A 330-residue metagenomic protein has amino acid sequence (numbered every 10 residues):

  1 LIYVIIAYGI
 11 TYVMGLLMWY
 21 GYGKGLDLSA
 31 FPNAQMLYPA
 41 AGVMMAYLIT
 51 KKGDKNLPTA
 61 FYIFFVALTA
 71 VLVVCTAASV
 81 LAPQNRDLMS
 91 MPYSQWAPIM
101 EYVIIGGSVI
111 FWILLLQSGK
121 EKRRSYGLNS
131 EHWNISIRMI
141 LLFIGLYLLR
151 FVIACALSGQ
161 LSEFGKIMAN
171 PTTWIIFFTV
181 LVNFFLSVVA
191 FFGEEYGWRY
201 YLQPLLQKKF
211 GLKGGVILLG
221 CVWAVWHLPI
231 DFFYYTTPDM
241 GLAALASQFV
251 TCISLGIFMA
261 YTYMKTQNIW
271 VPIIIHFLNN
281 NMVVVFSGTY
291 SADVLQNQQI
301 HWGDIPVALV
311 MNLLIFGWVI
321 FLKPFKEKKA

Functional and structural regions predicted by a protein language model:
L1-A7: N-terminal membrane topogenic signal
Y8-L16, L68-V80, I144-V152, C221-P229 (+1 more regions): Aromatic-anchored segments of alpha-helical transmembrane domains
M14-K24, C75-S90, A154-L161, P229-T236 (+1 more regions): Juxtamembrane "helix-exit" motif on the non-cytosolic side of transmembrane helices
L16-S118, I137-L141, F164-V182, W302-M311: Alpha-helical transmembrane segments in multi-pass membrane proteins
L48-K55, L116-R123, G317-A330: Membrane-interface capping segments at transmembrane-helix boundaries
G145, F192-G220, Y234, M264-N268: Membrane-interface helix/loop boundary segments of multi-pass membrane proteins
P238-L245, I269, I275-A330: C-terminal membrane module of polytopic membrane proteins
